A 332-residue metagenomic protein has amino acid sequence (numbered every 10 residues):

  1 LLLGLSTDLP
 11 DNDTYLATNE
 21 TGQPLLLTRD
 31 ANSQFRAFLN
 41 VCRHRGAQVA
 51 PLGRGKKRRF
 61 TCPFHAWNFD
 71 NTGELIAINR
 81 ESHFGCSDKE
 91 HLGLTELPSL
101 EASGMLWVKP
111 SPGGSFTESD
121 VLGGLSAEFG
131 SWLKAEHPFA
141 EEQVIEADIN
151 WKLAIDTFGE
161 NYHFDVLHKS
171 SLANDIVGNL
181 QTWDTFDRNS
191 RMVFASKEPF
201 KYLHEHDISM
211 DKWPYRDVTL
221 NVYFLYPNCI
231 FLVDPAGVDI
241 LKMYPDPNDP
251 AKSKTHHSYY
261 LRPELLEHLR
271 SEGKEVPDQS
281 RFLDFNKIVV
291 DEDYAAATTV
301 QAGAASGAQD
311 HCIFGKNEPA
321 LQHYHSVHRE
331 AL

Functional and structural regions predicted by a protein language model:
L1-D8: Extracytoplasmic c-type cytochrome modules immediately beyond a signal peptide or single-pass transmembrane anchor
G4, A37, A47, N68 (+2 more regions): Small-side-chain structural scaffolding
L5, L27-R29, K242-M243: Short amphipathic beta-strand/extended segments with alternating polar/hydrophobic composition
L9-P112, F116-A127: Rieske [2Fe-2S] iron-sulfur-binding domain
N40, L100, M105-L332: C-terminal catalytic domain of Rieske-type non-heme iron oxygenases
